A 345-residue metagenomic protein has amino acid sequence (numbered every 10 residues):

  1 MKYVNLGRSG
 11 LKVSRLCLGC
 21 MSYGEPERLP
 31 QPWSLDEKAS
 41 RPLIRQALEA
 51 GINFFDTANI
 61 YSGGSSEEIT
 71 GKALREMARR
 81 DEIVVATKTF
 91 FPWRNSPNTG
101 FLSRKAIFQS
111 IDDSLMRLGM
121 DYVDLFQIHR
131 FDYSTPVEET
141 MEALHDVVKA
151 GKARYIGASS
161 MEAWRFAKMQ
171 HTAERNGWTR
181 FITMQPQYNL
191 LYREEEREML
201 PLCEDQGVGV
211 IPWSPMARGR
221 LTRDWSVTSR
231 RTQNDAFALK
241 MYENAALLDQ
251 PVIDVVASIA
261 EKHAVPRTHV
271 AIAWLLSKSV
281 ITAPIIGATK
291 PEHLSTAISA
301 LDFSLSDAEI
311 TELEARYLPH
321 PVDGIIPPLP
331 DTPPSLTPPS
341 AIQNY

Functional and structural regions predicted by a protein language model:
M1-I83, D121, K149: N-terminal binding-site loop/beta-alpha segment at the start of enzyme catalytic domains that lines or forms
M1-K2, D205, S229-K262, S277-I281 (+1 more regions): Terminal-tail/helix-coil boundary detector
L6, L18, S40, F55 (+13 more regions): Conserved, mostly hydrophobic/aromatic
L11-L16, G51-N53, R79-I83, M120-D124 (+5 more regions): Short, well-ordered coil/turn segments that N-cap beta-strands
S22, T89-F91, H129-D132, S160-E162 (+4 more regions): Active-site-proximal loop/turn and secondary-structure-junction residues that shape catalytic pockets, frequently
P26-E27, R94-E194, E198, D205: Glycine/proline-rich, positively charged, aromatic-decorated active-site loop/lid region on the catalytic face
I44, E67, G71, I111-L115 (+7 more regions): Generic structural signal for well-ordered alpha-helices, preferentially at hydrophobic/aromatic core positions
E194-R231, P266: Aromatic-lined glycan-binding groove of carbohydrate-active enzymes
